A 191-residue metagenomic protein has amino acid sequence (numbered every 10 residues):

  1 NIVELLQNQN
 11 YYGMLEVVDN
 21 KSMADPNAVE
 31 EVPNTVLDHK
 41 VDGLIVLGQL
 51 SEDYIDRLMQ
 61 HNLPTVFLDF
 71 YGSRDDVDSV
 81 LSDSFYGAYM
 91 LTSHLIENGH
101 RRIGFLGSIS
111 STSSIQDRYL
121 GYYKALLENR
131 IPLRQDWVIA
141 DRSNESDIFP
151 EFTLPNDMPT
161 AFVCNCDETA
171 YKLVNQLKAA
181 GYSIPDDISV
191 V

Functional and structural regions predicted by a protein language model:
E4-L15, N20, E30-G43, D56-F67 (+1 more regions): Bacterial carbohydrate/catabolite-sensing allosteric modules
M23: Short, mixed-charge aromatic SLiMs
G48-Q49, C166: N-terminal glycine-rich "phosphate-gripper" loop used for MgATP/nucleotide binding and carboxylate activation
